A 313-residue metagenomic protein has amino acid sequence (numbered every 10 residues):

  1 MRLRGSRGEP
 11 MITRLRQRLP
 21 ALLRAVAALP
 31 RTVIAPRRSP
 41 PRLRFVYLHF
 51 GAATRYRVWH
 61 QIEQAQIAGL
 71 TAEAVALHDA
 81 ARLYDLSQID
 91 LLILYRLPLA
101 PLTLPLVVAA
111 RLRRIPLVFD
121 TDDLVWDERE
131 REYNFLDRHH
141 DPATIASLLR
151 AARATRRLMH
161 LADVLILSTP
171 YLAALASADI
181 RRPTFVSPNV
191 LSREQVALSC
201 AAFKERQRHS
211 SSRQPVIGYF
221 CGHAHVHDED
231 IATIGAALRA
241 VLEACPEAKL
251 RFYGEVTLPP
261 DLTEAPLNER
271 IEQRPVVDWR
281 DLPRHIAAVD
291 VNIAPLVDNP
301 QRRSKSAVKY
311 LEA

Functional and structural regions predicted by a protein language model:
G8-L92, L99, E132: N-terminal pre-catalytic "stem/leader" segment of glycosyltransferase-like enzymes
H49-A68, N189-A288: Conserved catalytic-core segment of nucleotide-activated headgroup transferases in glycan assembly
A76, V108-I115, P142-L165: Membrane-proximal helix-turn-helix segments that form the acceptor-binding/catalytic region of lipid-linked
L86, E132-D141, R156-L161: A conserved, positively charged/aromatic
I89, A162, V289: An anion/phosphate-binding loop that grips the pyrophosphate of nucleotide cofactors and donors
F119-R150, V190, E194-S199, S210-R213: Acceptor-binding helix/loop patch of EC 2.4 sugar-transfer enzymes, predominantly nucleotide-sugar-dependent
D127, V226-E229, P275-H285, D290-E312: Nucleotide-sugar-dependent
L149, R156-V186, V190-L198, T257: A short, active-site helix/loop in glycosyltransferases that binds the activated sugar's phosphate group
